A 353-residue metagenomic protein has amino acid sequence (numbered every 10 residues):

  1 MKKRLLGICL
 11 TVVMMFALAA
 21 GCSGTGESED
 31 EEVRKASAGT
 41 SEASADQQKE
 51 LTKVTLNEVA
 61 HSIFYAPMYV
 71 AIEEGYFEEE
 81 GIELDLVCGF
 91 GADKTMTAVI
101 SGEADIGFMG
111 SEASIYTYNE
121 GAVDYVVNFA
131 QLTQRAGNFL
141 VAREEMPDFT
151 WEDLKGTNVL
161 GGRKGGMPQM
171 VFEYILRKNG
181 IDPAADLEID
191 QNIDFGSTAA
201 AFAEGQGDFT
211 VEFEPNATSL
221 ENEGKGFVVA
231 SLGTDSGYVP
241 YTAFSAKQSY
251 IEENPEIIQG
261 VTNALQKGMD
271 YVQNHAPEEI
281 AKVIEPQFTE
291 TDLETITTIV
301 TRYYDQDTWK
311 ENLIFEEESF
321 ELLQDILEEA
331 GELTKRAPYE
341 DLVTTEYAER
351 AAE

Functional and structural regions predicted by a protein language model:
M1-K53, R350-E353: Short, low-complexity disordered leader/linker segments with a strong preference for bacterial N-terminal type II
D30-A184, E188-N192, A201, D208-P215 (+3 more regions): Short, glycine-/small- and polar/acidic-enriched structural segments that line small-molecule recognition paths
S62, G89-D93, F108, G166-M167 (+5 more regions): Soluble non-cytosolic domains of exported or imported proteins
Y69, I115, E173, T218 (+3 more regions): Predominant activation on well-ordered alpha-helical scaffold segments within soluble catalytic domains
A104-F108, Y304-E317, Y347-E353: Short amphipathic alpha-helical segments at helix boundaries and their inter-helical linkers
A113, E144, D194-F288: Pocket-lining segment of extracytoplasmic ligand-binding domains
E252-T334: Secondary-structure end/capping motifs
E321-E353: Conserved C-terminal helix/tail region of periplasmic/extracytoplasmic solute-binding proteins
